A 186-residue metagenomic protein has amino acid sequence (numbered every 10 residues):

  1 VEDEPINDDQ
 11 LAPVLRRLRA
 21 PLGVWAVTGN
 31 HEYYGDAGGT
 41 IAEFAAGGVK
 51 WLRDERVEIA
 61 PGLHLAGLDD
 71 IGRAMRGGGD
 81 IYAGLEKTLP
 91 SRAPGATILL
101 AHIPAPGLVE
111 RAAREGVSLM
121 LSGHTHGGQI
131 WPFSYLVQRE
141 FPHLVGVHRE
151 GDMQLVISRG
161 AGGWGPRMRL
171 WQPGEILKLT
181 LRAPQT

Functional and structural regions predicted by a protein language model:
V1-T186: Soluble catalytic domains of enzymes that build or remodel membrane lipids, polysaccharides, and related
